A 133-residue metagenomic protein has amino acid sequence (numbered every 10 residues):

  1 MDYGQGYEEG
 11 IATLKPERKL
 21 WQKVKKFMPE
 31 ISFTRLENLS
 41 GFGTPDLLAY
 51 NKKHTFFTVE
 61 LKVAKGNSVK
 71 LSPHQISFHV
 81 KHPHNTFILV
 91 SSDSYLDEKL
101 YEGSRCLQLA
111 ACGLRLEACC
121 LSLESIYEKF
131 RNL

Functional and structural regions predicted by a protein language model:
M1-N38, K52: Acidic-basic catalytic patches of nuclease active cores, encompassing PD-(D/E)XK and other metal-cofactor nuclease
D2, G6-E9, L109-L133: Charged phosphate-binding loop/patch that engages nucleotide di/tri-phosphates or the phosphate backbone of nucleic
L36-L39, K62-A64: Histidine- and/or cysteine-centered catalytic micro-motif in compact active-site loops
G43: Beta-rich catalytic cores
L47-A49, T55-K65: Conserved catalytic cores of phosphodiester-cleaving nucleases, focusing on short active-site segments
A64-P83: Mg2+/Mn2+-dependent nuclease catalytic core
S72, K99-Q108, S122: Helix N-cap / beta->alpha transition motif
V80-R105: Nucleic-acid nuclease catalytic cores
